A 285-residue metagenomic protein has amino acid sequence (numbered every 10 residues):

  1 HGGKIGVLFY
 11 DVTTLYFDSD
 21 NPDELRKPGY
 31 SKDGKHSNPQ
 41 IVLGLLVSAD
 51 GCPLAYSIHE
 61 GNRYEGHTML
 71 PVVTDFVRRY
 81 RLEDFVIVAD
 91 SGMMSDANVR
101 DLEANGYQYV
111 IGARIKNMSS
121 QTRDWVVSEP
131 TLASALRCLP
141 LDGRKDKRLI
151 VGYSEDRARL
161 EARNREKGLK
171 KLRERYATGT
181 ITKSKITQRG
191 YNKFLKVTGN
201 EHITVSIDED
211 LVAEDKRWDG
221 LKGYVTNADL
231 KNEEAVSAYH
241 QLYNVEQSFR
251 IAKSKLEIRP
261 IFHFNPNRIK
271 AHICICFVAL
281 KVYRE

Functional and structural regions predicted by a protein language model:
H1-E285: Anion-binding and metal-coordination hotspots
